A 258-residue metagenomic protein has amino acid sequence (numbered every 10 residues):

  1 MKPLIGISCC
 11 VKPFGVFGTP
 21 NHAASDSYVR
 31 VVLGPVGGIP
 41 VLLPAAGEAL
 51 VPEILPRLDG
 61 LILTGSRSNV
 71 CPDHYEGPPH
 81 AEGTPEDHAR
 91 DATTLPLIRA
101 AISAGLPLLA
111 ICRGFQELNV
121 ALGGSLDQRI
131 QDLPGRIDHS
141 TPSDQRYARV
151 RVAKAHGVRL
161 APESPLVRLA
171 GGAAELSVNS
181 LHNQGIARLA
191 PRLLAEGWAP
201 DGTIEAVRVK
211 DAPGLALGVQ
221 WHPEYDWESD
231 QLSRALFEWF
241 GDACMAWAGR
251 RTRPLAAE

Functional and structural regions predicted by a protein language model:
M1-L109, V120-D127, Q131-A170, S177 (+4 more regions): N-terminal beta1-alpha1 cap of cysteine-dependent amidohydrolase-like domains
C112: Conserved G/P- and acidic residue-centered "switch" motifs that form tight phosphate/ATP-binding loops in soluble
F115-L118: Hydrophobic, aromatic-enriched interface-forming segments
P213-L215: A short, structured beta-strand/loop element
L217-Q220: Active-site-proximal beta-strand elements of phosphoester/diester hydrolases
